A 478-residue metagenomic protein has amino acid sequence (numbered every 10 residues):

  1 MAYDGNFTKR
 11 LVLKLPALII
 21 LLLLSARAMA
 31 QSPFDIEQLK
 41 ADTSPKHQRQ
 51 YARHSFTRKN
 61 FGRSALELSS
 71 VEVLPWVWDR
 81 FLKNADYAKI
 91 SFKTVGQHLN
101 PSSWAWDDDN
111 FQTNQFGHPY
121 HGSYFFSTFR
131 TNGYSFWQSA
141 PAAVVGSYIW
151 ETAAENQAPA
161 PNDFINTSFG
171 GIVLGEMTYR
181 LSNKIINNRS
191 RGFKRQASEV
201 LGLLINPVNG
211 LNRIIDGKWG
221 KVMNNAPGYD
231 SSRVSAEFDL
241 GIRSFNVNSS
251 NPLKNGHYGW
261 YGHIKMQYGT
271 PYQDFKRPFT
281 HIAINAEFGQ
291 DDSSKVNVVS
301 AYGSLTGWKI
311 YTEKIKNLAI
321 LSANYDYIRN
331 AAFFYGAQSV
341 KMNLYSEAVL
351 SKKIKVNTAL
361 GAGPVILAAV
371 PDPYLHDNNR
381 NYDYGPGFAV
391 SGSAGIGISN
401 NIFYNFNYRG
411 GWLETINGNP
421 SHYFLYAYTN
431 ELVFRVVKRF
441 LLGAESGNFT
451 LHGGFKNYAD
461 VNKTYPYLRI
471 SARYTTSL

Functional and structural regions predicted by a protein language model:
M1-R49, I185-F193, L478: Cleavable N-terminal export/targeting peptides
A28-F116, G122, R130-N132, F136 (+4 more regions): N-terminal targeting leaders of membrane proteins
F136-N156, S168-I172: Small-polar-interrupted transmembrane alpha-helices in polytopic inner-membrane proteins
A158, N162, R180-R191, S322-A337 (+2 more regions): Outer-membrane beta-barrel translocator/channel fold
E176-M177, I242, W260-T270, A301-I310 (+7 more regions): Residues on the lipid-exposed face of transmembrane beta-strands in outer-membrane beta-barrel proteins
L211, N462-L478: Outer-membrane beta-barrel "beta-signal"
I242-N246, A286-D292, A323-R329, A362-A368 (+3 more regions): Transmembrane beta-strands of outer-membrane beta-barrel pores
P252-Y258, K295, A332-Q338, N378-P386 (+2 more regions): Replace "Gram-negative outer membrane beta-barrel proteins" with "bacterial and organellar outer membrane beta-barrel
